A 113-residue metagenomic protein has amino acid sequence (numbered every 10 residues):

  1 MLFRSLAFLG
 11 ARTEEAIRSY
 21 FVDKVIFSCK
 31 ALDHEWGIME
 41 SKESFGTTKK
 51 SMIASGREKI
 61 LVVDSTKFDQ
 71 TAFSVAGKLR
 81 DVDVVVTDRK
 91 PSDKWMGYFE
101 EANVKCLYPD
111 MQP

Functional and structural regions predicted by a protein language model:
M1-P113: Conserved phosphate- and dinucleotide-binding cores of soluble alpha/beta proteins, encompassing both enzyme active
